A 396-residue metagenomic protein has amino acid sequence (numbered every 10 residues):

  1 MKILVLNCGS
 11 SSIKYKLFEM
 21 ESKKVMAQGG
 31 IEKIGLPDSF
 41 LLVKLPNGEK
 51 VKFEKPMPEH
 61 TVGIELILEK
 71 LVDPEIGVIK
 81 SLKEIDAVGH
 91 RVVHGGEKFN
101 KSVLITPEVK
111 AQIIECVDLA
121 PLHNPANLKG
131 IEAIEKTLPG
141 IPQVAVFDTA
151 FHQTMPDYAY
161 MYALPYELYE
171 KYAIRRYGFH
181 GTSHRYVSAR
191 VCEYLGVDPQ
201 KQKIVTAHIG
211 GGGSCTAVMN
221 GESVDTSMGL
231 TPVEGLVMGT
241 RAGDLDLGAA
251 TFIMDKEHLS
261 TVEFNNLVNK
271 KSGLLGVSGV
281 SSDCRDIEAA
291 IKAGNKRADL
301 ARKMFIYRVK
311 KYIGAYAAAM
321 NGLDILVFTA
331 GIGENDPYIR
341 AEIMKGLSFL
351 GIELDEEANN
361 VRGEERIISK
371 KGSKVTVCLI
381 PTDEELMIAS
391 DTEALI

Functional and structural regions predicted by a protein language model:
M1-G96: N-terminal glycine/serine-rich phosphate-binding loop of ATP-dependent small-molecule kinases, especially carbohydrate
G9, H90-V93, I209-G211, V327-N335: Glycine-rich beta-strand-to-loop/alpha-helix junction loops that act as flexible
K70-I85, V191-D198, I313-D324: Phosphate/pyrophosphate-binding loops at sites that engage ATP/ADP/AMP, CoA/4′-phosphopantetheine, polyphosphate
L71, E75-H123, V144, A150-A159: Short beta-strand-loop/turn "lid" adjacent to the catalytic site in phosphate-handling enzymes
Q153-K256: Glycine-rich phosphate-binding loop of actin/hexokinase-like ATP-binding domains
N266, G273-V277, C284-A319: Adenine-nucleotide phosphate-binding core of ATP-dependent small-molecule kinases
D299, K303-L323, G333-I396: Internal helix-turn-beta structural module
